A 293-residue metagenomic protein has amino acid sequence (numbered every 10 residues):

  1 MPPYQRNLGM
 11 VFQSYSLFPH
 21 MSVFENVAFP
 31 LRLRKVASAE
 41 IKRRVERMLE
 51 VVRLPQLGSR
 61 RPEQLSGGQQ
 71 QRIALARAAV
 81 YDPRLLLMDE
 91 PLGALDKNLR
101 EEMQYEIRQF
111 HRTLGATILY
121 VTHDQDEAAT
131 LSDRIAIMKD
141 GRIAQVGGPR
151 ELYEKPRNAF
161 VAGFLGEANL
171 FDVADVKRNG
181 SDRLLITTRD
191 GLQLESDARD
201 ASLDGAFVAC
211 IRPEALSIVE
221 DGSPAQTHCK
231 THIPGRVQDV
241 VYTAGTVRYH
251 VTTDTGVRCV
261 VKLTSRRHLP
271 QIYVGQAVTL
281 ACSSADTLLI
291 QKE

Functional and structural regions predicted by a protein language model:
M1-P3, L75, G235, V274: Short, charged low-complexity linear motifs
P2, P156, L165, E220 (+1 more regions): Short, flexible helix/strand-to-coil boundary loops that buttress conserved ligand/catalytic motifs in alpha/beta
P3-G9, Q13-G163: ABC ATPase nucleotide-binding domains
E154-V176, C210: C-terminal boundary and immediately downstream tail of ABC-type ATPase nucleotide-binding domains
A168, N179-E293: Non-catalytic connector elements of ABC transporters
